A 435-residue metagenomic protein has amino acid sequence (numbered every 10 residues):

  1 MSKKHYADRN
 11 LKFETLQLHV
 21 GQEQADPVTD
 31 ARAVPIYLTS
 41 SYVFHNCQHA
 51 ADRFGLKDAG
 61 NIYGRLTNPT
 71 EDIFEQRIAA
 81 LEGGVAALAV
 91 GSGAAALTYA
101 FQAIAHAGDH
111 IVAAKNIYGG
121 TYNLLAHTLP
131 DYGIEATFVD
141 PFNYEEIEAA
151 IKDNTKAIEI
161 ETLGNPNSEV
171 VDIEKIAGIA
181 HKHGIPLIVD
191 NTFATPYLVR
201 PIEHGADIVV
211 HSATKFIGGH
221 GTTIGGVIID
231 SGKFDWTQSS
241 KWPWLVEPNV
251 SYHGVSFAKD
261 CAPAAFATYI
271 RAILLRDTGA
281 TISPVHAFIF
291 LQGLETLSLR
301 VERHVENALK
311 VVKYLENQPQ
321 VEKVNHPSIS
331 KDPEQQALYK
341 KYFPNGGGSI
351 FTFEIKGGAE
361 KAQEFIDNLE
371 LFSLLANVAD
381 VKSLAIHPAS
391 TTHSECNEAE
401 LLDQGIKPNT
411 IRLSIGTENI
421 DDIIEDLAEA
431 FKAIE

Functional and structural regions predicted by a protein language model:
M1-K4, V85, A126, E135 (+3 more regions): PLP-dependent enzyme catalytic core of the Aspartate aminotransferase-like
S2-N68, Q76-R77, I411: N-terminal "arm"/small-domain region of PLP-dependent enzymes with the aminotransferase-like
S2-R9, G21-A25, A87-N317, N325: Conserved PLP-enzyme active-site core in the AAT-like
A25, V43-C47, D235-W236, L297 (+3 more regions): Short, acidic Gly/Pro/Ser/Thr-rich loop/turn segments
N46-T98, G120-T128: Conserved N-terminal alpha-helix of the aminotransferase class I/II PLP-enzyme fold
A59, V85, H286, F290 (+3 more regions): Short amphipathic alpha-helical segments
V301, L309, L315-I411, I415: Conserved C-terminal alpha-helix-loop-beta "cap" of PLP-dependent enzymes that closes/shapes the active-site mouth
